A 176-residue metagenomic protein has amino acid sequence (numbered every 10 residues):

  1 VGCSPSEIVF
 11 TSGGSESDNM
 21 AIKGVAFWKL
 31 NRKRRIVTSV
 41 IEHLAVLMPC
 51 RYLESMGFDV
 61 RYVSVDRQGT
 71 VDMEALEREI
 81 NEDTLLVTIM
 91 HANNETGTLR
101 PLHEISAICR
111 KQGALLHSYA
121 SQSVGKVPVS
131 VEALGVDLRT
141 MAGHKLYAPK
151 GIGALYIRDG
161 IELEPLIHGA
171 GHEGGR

Functional and structural regions predicted by a protein language model:
V1-R176: Pyridoxal 5′-phosphate
